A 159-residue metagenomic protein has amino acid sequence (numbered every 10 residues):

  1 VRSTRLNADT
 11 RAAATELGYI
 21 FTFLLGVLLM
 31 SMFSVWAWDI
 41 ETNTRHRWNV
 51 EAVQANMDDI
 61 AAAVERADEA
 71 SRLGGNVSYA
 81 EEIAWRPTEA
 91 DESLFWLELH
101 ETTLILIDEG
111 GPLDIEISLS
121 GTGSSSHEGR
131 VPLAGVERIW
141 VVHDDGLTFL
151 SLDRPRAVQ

Functional and structural regions predicted by a protein language model:
V1-R11: N-terminal leader/signal peptides at the extreme start of proteins
L6-N7, G18, S93: Broad hydrophobic/π-residue packing in well-ordered secondary structure
T15, Y19-N43: C-terminal juxtamembrane segment of a hydrophobic transmembrane alpha-helix
V35-Q159: N-terminal export/assembly leader peptides and their processing motifs that target proteins to secretory
